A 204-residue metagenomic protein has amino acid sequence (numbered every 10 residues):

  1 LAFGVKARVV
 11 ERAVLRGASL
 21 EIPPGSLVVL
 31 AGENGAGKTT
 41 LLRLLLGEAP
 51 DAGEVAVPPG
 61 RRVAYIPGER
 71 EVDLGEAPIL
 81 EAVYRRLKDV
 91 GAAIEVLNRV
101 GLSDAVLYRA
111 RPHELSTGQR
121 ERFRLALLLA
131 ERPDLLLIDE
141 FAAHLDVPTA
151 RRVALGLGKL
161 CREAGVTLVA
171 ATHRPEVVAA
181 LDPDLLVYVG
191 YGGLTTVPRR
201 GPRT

Functional and structural regions predicted by a protein language model:
F3-V9, I66-F123, L127, E131 (+1 more regions): ABC-family P-loop ATPase nucleotide-binding domains
V14-G17: Conserved structural motif at the start of ABC-family nucleotide-binding domains
E21-I22: Conserved hydrophobic segment flanking the Walker A/P-loop of ABC-type ATPase nucleotide-binding domains
L27-E95, G190: ABC ATPase nucleotide-binding domain signature region
L137-F141, L145-P148: Walker B catalytic motif
A150-E163: Helical segment within the ABC ATPase nucleotide-binding domain
G165-A171: Conserved H-loop
R174-L181: Conserved H-loop
